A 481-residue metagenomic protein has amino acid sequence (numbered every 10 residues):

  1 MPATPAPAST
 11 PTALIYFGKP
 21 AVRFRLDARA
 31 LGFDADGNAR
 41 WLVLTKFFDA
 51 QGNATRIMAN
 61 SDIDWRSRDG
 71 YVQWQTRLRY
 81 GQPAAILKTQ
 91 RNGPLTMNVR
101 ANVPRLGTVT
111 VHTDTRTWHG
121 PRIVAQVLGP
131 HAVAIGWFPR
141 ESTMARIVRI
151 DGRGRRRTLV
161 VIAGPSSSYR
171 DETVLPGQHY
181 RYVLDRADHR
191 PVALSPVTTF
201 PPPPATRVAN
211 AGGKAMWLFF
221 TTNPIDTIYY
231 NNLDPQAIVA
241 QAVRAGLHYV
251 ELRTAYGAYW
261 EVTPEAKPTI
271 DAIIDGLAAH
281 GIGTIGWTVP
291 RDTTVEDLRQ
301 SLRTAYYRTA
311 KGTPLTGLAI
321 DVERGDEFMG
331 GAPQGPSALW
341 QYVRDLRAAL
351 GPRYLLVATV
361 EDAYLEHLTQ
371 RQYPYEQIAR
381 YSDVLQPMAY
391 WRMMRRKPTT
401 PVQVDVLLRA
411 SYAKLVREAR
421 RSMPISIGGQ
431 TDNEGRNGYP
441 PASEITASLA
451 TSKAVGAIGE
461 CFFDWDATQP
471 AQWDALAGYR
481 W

Functional and structural regions predicted by a protein language model:
A3-A54, N102-G120: Short S/T/G/P-enriched beta-strand
T117-S142, P176, H189-A205: Pro/Thr/Ser/Gly-rich low-complexity, intrinsically disordered linker/stalk tracts
P203-A242, R253-A255, P290, D432: Boundary/entry segment of secreted carbohydrate-active catalytic domains
M216-F219, G283-T294, W340-Q372, R421-E434: Aromatic-lined carbohydrate-recognition surfaces of secreted/lumenal glycan-active proteins
H248-A258, T304-P336, C461: Active-site groove signature of glycoside hydrolases
L315-T316, V322-D326, R371-D405, F463-T468: Aromatic- and acid-rich polysaccharide-binding/catalytic face of secreted or lumenal carbohydrate-active enzymes
R344, P352-L356, V384-G435: Glycoside hydrolase catalytic-domain groove-lining segments
A389-M393, P424-W481: Substrate-binding cleft of secreted/luminal carbohydrate-active enzymes
